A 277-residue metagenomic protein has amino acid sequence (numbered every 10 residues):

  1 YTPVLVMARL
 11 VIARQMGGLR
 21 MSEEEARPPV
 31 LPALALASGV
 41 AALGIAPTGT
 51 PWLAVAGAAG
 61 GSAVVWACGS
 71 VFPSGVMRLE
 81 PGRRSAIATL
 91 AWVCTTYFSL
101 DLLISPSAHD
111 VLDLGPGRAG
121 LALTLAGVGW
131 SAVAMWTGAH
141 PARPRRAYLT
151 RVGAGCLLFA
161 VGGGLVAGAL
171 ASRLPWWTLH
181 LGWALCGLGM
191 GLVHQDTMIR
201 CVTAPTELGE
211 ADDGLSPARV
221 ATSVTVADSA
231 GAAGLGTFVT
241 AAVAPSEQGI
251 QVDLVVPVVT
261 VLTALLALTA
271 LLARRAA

Functional and structural regions predicted by a protein language model:
Y1-L5, A54-G61, R118-G129: Structural signature of hydrophobic alpha-helical transmembrane segments
Y1-R27: Helix-loop-helix hairpins in multi-pass membrane proteins, especially solute transporters
L10-Q15, V65-S74, R274: Structural signal for the C-terminal ends of transmembrane alpha-helices and the immediately following loop
E23-G39, T48-W52, V71-V93: Juxtamembrane cytosolic amphipathic helices that cap and anchor the N-termini of specific transmembrane helices
E25-A26, I45-A58, G115-A119, I250-V255: Interfacial loop-to-helix junctions that mark the boundaries of transmembrane helices in multi-pass membrane
A35-I45, V55-S70, G163-G164, T263-L271: Hydrophobic core of alpha-helical transmembrane segments in multi-pass integral membrane proteins
A42-T50, G168-A171: Juxtamembrane "helix-exit" motif on the non-cytosolic side of transmembrane helices
G75-A276: 12-transmembrane solute porter fold
